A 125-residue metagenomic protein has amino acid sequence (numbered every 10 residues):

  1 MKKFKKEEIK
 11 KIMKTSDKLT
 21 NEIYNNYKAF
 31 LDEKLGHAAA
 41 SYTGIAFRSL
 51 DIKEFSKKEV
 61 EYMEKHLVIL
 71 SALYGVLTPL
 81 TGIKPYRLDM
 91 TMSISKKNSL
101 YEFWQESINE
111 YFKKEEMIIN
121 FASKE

Functional and structural regions predicted by a protein language model:
M1-E54: Active-site helix-to-loop segments that bind/position phosphate- or nucleotide-bearing substrates and donors across
I52-E125: Internal, well-folded beta-alpha domain core
